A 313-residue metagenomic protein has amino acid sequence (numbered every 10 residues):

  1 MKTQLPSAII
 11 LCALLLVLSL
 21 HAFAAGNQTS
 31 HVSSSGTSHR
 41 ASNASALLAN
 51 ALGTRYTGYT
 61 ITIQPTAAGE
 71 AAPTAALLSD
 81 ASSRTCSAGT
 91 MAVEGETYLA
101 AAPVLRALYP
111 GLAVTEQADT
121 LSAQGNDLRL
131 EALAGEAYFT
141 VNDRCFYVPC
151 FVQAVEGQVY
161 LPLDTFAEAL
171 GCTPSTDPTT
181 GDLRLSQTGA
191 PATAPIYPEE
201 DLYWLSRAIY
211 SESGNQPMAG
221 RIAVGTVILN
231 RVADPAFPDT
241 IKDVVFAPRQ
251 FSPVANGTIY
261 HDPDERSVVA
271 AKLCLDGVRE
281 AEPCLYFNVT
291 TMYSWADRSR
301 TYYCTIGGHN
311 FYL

Functional and structural regions predicted by a protein language model:
K2, I9-I10, N27, K242 (+1 more regions): Context-gated lysine
K2-L5, L20-S206: Primary recognition of N-terminal secretory signal peptides and signal-anchoring hydrophobic helices
I10-S19: Bacterial N-terminal signal peptides
L15, G135-A137, R144-F146, Q153 (+7 more regions): General "foldedness" signal
P191-L313: Bacterial extracytoplasmic/cell-wall-associated proteins, especially those involved in peptidoglycan
